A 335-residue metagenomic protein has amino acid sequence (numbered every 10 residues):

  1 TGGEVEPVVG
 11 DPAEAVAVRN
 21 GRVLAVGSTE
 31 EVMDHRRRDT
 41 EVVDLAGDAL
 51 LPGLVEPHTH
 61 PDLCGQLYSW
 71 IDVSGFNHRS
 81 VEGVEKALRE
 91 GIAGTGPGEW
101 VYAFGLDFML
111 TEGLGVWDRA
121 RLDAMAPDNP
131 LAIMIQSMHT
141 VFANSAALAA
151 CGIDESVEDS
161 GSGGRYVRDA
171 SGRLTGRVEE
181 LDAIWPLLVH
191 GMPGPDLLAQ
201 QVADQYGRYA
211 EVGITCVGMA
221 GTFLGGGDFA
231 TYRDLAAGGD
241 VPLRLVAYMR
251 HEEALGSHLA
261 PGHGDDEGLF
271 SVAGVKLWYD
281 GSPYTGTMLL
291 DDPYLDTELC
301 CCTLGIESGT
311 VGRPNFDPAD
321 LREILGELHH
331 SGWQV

Functional and structural regions predicted by a protein language model:
T1-G3: Conserved N-terminal strand/loop that marks the beginning of ABC ATPase nucleotide-binding domains
V5-G10, E267: Short loop/turn motifs at secondary-structure junctions and domain boundaries
V9-L259, A273, L277, S282-E327 (+1 more regions): Divalent metal-binding segments
G264-S271: Acidic/histidine-enriched ion/cofactor-binding microenvironments in catalytic or ligand-binding pockets
